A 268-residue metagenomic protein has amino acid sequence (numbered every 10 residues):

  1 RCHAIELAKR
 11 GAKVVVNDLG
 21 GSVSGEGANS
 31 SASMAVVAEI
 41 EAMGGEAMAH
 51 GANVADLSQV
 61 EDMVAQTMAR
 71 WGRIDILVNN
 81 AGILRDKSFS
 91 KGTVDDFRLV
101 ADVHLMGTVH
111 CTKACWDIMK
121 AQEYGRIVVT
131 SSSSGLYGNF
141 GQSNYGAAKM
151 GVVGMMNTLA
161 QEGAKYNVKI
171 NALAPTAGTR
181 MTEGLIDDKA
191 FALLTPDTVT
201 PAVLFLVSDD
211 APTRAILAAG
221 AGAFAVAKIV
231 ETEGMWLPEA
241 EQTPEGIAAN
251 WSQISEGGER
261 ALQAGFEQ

Functional and structural regions predicted by a protein language model:
R1-V16: Canonical Rossmann dinucleotide-binding motif of NAD(H)/NADP(H)-dependent dehydrogenases/reductases, specifically
M34, G51-D62, V94: The beta1-alpha1 cofactor-binding region of Rossmann-like NAD(H)/NADP(H)-dependent oxidoreductases
M43-E46, Q66-N79, R85, Y124 (+1 more regions): A glycine-rich helix->loop->beta "capping" turn within Rossmann-like NAD(P)(H)-dependent oxidoreductase domains
S88-F89, T93-R98: Substrate-binding pocket helix/loop in short-chain dehydrogenase/reductase
T112, A148: Active-site helix of classical SDR
S132: Residue(s) in the substrate-gating loop at a strand-loop-helix junction that position the organic substrate next
A172, A190-Q268: C-terminal helical subdomain
